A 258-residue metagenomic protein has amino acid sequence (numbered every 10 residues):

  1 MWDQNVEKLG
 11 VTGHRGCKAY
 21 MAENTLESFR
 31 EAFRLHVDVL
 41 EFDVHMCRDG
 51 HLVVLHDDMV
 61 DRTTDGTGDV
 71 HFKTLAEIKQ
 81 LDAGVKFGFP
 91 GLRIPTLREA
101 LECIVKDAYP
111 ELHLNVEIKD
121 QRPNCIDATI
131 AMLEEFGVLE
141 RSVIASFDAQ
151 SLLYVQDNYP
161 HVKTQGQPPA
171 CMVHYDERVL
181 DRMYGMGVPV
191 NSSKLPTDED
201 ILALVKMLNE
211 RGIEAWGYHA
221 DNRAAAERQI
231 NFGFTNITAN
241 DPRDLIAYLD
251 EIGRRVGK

Functional and structural regions predicted by a protein language model:
W2-N5, L9, H56-H161, G166-Q167 (+2 more regions): Metal-dependent phosphodiesterase/phospholipase catalytic core, i.e., the His/Asp/Glu-rich active-site region
N5-E41, M46-R48, L52-H56, D61-G66: Conserved N-terminal beta1-alpha1 strand-loop-helix module at the mouth
G13-E23, V85-L92, K163-C171, W216: Active-site mouth loops of central-metabolism enzymes
H14, A32, D43, I78 (+7 more regions): Conserved, mostly hydrophobic/aromatic
C17, M21, I118-R122, D221: Structured beta->alpha junctions
L26, R30, R34, I94 (+11 more regions): Amphipathic, non-transmembrane alpha-helical secondary structure
G166-K258: C-terminal active-site rim and adjoining tail of enzyme catalytic domains
